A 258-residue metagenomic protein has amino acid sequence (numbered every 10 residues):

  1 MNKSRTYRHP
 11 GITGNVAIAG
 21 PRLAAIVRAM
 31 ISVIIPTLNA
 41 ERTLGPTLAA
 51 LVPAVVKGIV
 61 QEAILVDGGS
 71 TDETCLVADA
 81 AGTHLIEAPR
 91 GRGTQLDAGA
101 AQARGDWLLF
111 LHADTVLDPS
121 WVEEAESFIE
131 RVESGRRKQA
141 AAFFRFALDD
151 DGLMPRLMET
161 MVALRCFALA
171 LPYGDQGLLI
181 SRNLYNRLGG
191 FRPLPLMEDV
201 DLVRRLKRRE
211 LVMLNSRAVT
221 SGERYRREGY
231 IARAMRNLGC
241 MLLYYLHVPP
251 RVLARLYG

Functional and structural regions predicted by a protein language model:
A25-V27, R204-G258: Hydrophobic helical membrane-anchoring modules
M30-S32, E62, D201: Cell-envelope/extracellular polymer assembly enzymes that use nucleotide-activated donors
A40-V55: Short, well-formed alpha-helical segments that are part of the catalytic scaffolds of diverse glycosyltransferases
R42-G45, D72-A81: Acidic helix N-cap motif at the loop->helix transition within catalytic regions of sugar-transfer enzymes
A49-V52, I59-G69: Short beta-strand/loop segment that forms part of the nucleotide-sugar
D67-C75, T115: A conserved acidic beta->alpha catalytic loop
L108: Short aromatic/hydrophobic "clamp" motif used to bind/position activated sugar donors
S120-L153: Conserved donor NDP-sugar-binding/catalytic core segment of glycosyltransferases
